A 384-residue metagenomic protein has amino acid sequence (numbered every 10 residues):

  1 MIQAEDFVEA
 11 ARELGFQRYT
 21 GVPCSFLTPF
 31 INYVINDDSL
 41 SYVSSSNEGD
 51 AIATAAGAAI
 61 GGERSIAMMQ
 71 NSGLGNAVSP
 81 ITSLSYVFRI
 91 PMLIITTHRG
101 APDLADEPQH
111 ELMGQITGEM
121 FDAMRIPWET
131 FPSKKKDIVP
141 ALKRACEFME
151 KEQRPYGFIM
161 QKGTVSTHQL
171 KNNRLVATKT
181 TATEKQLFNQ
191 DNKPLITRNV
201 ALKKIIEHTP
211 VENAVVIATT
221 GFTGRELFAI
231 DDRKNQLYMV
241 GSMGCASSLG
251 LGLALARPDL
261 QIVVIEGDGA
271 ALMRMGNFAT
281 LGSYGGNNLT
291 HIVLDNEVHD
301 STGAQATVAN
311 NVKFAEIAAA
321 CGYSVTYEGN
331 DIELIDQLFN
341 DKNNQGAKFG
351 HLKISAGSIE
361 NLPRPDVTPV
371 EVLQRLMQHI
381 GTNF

Functional and structural regions predicted by a protein language model:
M1-L251, L255-L260, S358-F384: Thiamine diphosphate
Q17, R64, N287, S324 (+1 more regions): Short acidic/polar active-site loop segments enriched in Thr and Asp
M69-S72, L260-A271, G276-F278: DG-centered beta-turn motif at the end of beta-strands
M92, R274-D295: A short alpha/beta connector and helix-capping loop motif
E147, D331-N343: A short, acidic, amphipathic alpha-helical segment used as a generic capping/interface helix at domain edges
M160, I265-D268, L294, L352: Active-site flanking residues adjacent to catalytic metal/cofactor-binding acidic residues
V216, I262-I265, I292: Residue-level marker for buried hydrophobic side chains located in beta-strands that build the well-ordered beta-sheet
L289-E328: A contiguous pocket-lining binding segment that forms or flanks enzyme active sites
